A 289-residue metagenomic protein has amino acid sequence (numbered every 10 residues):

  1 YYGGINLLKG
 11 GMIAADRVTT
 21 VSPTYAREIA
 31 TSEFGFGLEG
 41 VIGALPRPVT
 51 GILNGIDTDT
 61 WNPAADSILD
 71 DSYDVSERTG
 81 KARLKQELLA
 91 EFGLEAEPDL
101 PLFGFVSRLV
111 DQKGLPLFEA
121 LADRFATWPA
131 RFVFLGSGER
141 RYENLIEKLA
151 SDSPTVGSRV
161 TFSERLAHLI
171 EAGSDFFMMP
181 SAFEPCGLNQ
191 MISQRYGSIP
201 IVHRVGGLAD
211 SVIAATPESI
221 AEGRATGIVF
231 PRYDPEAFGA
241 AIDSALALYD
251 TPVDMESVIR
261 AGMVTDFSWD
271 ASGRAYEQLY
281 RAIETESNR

Functional and structural regions predicted by a protein language model:
Y1-R289: Catalytic cores of nucleotide-sugar-dependent glycosyltransferases that transfer UDP/GDP/TDP-activated
